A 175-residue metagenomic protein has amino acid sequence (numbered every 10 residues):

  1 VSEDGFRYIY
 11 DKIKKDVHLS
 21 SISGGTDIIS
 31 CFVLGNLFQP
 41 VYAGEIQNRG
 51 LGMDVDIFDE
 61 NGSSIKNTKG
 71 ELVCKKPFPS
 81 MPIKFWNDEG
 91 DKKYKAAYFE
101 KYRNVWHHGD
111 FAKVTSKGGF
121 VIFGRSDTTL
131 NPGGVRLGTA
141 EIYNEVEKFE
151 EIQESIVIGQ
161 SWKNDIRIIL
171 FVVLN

Functional and structural regions predicted by a protein language model:
V1-G119, S126-T129, I142: Conserved AMP-binding/adenylate-forming
F78, N104-N175: AMP-binding/adenylate-forming catalytic core of the ANL superfamily
